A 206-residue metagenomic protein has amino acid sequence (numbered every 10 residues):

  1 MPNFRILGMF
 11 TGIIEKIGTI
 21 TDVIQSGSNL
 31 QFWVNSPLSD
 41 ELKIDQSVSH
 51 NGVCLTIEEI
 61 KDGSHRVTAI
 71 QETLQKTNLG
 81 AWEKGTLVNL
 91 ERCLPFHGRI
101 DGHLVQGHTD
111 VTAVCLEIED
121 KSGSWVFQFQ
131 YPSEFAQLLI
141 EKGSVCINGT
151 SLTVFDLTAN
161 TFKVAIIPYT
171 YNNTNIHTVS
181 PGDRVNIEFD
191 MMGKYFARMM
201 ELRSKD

Functional and structural regions predicted by a protein language model:
F4-D206: Conserved loop->alpha-helix
